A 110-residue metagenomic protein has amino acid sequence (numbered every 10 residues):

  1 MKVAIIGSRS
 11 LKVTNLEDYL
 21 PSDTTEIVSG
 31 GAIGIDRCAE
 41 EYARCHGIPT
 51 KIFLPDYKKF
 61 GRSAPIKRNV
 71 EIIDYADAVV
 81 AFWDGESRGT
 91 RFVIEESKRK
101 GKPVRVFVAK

Functional and structural regions predicted by a protein language model:
K2, G7-K110: Acidic/glycine-enriched connector segments
